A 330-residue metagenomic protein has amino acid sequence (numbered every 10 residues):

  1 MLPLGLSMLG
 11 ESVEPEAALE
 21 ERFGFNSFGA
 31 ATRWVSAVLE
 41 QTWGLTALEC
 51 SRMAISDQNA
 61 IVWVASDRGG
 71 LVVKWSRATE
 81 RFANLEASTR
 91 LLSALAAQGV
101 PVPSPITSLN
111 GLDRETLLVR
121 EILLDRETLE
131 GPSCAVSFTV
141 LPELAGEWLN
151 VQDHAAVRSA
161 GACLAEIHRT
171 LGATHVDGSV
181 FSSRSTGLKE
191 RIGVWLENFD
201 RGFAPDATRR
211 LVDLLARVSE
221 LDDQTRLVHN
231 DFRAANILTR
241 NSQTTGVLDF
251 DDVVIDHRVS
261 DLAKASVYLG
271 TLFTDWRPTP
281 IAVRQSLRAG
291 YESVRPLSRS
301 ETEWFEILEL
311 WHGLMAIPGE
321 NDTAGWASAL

Functional and structural regions predicted by a protein language model:
M1-L109, R240-Q243: Conserved NTP-binding catalytic cores of kinases and kinase-like/nucleotidyltransferase enzymes across multiple kinase
E40-L48, R191-I192, R210-L221: Short Pro/Gly-enriched beta-strand edge/turn motifs at strand-loop
A54-R68, V72-V73, P105-T107, L215-S260: Active-site acidic catalytic loop and adjacent metal/ATP-binding pocket of ATP-dependent phosphoryl transfer enzymes
S66-V176: ATP-binding pocket architecture of kinase catalytic cores
G111, C134-V151, G193-N198, W311-W326: A glycine-centered beta->alpha junction motif in the catalytic cores of kinase/phosphotransferase enzymes
W148-F203, D223-T225, I255: A cross-family kinase active-site recognition segment
V259-R295, E309-G325: Active-site activation/catalytic loop segments of kinase-like enzymes and analogous catalytic loops in related
L297-E309: All-alpha amphipathic helical-bundle segments outside canonical DNA-binding/catalytic cores that form hydrophobic
